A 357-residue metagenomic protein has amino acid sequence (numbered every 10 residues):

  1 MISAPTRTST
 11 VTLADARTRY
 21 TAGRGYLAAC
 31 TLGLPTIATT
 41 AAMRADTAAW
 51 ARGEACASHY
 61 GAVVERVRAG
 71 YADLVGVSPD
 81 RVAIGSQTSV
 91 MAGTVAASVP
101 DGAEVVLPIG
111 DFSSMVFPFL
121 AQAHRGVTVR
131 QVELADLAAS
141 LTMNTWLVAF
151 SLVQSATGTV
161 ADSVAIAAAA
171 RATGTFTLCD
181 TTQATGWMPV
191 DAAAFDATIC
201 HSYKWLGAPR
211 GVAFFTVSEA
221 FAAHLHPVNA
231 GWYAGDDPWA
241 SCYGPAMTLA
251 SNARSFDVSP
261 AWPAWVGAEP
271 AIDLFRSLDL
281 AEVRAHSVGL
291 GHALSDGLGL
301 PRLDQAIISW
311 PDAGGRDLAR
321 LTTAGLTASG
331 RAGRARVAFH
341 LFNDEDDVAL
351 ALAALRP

Functional and structural regions predicted by a protein language model:
M1-P357: Pyridoxal 5′-phosphate
